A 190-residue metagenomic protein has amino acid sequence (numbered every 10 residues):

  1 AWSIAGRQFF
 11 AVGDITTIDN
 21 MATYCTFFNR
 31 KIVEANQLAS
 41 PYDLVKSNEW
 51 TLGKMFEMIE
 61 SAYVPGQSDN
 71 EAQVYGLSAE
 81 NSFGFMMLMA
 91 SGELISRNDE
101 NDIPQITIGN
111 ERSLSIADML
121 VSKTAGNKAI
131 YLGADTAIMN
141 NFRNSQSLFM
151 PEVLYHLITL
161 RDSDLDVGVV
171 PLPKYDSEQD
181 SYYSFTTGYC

Functional and structural regions predicted by a protein language model:
A1-D43, S78-D102, T187-C190: Periplasmic solute-binding protein
A1-G13, G53, E57-Q67, L157-L160: Pocket-flanking alpha-helical
A39-G53: Donor nucleotide-sugar recognition loop
L52, F56-S61, M87, L94-A134: Glycine-centered hinge/linker elements that transmit conformational signals in sensory and ligand-binding systems
F56-A62, D135-M150: Short helices/loops that flank or line small-molecule/ion binding pockets
V64-E80: Bilobed periplasmic-binding protein-like "clamshell/Venus-flytrap" ligand-binding domains
E80-S82, P151-L157: Beta->alpha turn/N-cap motifs
R161-C190: Extracytoplasmic/periplasmic substrate-recognition and gating elements
